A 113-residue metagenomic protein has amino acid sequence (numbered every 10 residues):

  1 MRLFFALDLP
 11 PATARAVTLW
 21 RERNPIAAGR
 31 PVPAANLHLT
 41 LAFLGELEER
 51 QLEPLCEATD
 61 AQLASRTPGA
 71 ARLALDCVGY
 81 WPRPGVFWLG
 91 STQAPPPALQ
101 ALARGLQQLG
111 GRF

Functional and structural regions predicted by a protein language model:
M1-F113: Histidine-dependent nucleotide/RNA phosphoesterase domain, centered on the 2H-phosphoesterase fold with its duplicated
